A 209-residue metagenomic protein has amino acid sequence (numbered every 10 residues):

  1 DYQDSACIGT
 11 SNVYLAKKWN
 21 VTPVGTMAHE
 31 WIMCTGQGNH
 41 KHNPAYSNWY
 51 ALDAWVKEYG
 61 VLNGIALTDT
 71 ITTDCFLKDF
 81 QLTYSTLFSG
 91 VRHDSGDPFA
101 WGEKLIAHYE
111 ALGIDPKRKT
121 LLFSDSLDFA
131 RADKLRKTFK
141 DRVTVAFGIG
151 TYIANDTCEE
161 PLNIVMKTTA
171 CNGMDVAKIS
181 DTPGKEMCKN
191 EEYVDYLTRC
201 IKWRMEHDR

Functional and structural regions predicted by a protein language model:
D1-K104, H108-Y109, F139, A170-M174: Buried, small/hydrophobic-residue-enriched core segments of structured protein domains
T73, G96-K119, S124-R209: Gly/Ser/Thr/Ala-enriched C-terminal appendages of enzymes
